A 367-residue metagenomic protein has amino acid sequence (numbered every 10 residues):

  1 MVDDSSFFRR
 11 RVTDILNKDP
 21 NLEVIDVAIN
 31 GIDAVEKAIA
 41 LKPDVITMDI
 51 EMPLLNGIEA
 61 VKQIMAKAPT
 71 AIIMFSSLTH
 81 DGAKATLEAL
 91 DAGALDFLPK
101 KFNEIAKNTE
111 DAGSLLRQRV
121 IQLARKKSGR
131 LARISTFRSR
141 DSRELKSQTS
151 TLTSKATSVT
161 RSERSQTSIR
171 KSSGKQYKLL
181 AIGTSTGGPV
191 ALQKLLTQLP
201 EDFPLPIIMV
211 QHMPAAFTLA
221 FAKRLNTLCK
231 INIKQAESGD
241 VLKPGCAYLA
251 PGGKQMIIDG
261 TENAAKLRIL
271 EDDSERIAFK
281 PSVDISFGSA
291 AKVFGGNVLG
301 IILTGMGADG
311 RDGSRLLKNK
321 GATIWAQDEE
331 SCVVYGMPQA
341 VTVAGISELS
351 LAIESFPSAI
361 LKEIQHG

Functional and structural regions predicted by a protein language model:
M1, S6-N21, V27, I32-D33 (+4 more regions): Conserved acid/base catalytic micro-environments in cytosolic active-site loops
